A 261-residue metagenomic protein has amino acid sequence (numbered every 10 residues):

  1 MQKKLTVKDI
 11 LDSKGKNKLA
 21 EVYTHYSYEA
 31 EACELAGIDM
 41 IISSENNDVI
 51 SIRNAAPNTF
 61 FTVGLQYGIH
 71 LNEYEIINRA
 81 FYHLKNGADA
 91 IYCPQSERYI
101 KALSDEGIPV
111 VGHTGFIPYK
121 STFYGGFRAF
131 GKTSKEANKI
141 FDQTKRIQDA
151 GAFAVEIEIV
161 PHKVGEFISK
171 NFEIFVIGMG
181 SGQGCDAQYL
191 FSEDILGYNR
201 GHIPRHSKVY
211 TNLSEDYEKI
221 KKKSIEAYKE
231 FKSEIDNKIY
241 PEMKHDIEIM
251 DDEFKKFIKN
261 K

Functional and structural regions predicted by a protein language model:
M1-K261: Alpha/beta enzyme core
